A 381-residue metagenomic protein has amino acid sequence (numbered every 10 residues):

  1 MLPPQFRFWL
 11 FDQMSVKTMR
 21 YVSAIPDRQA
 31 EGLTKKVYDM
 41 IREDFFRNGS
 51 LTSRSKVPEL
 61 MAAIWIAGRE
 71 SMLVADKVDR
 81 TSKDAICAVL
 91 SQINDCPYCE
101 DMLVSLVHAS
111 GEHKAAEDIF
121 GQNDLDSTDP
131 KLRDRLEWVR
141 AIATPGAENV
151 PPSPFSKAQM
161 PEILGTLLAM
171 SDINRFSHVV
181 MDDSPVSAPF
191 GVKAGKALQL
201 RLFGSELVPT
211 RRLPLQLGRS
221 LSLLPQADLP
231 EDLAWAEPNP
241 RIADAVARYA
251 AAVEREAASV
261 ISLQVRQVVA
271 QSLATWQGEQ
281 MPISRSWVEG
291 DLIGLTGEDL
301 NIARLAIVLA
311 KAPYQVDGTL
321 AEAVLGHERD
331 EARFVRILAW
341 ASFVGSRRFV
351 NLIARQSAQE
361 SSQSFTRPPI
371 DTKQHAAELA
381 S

Functional and structural regions predicted by a protein language model:
M1-S381: Hydrophobic alpha-helical segments
